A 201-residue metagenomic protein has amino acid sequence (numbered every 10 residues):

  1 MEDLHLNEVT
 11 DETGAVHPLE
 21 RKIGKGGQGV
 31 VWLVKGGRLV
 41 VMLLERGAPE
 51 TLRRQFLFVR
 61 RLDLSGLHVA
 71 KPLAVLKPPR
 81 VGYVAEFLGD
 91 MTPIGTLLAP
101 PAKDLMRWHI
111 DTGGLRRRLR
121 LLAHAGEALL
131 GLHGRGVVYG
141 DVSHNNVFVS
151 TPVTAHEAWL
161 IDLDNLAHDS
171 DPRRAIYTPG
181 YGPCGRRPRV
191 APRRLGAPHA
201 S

Functional and structural regions predicted by a protein language model:
M1-R21: Juxta-kinase regulatory segment immediately upstream of eukaryotic protein kinase catalytic domains
V16-G82, T92-G113: ATP-binding glycine-rich loop module of kinase domains
E86: Conserved Hanks-type protein kinase catalytic core
T112-G126, L130: Conserved short alpha-helix within the protein kinase catalytic core
L122, L129, H133-P152: Catalytic-loop of the protein kinase fold
S143-G185: Activation segment/activation loop of eukaryotic-type protein kinase catalytic domains
V147-S150, A197, S201: Beta-rich nucleic-acid/ligand-interaction surfaces
G185-H199: Conserved end of the kinase activation segment
